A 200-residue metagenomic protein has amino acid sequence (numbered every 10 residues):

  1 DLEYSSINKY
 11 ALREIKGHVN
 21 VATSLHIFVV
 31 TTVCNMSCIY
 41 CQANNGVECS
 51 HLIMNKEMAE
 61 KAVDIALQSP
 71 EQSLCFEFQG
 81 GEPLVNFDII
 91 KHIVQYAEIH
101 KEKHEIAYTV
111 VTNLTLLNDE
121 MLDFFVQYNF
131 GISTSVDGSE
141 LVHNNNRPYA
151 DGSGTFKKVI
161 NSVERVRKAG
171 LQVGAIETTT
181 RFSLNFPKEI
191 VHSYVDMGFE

Functional and structural regions predicted by a protein language model:
D1-I27, N45: N-terminal [4Fe-4S]-dependent radical SAM core
G17-V21, T31, Q68, D123-F124: Short, charge-rich binding segments
V21, L25-E57: Canonical Radical SAM [4Fe-4S] cluster-binding loop centered on the CxxxCxxC motif and its immediate flanking residues
V30, G80-G81: Short acidic donor-binding/metal-coordinating loop in glycosyltransferase active sites
N44-V47, F78-G80, R147: Short, histidine-centered active-site or binding-site loop motifs used for metal coordination, general acid-base
S50-M54, E82, D151: Pocket-edge positions in alpha/beta enzyme catalytic cores
A59, V63-E77, N86-E200: Radical SAM/AdoMet-radical enzyme domain recognition
